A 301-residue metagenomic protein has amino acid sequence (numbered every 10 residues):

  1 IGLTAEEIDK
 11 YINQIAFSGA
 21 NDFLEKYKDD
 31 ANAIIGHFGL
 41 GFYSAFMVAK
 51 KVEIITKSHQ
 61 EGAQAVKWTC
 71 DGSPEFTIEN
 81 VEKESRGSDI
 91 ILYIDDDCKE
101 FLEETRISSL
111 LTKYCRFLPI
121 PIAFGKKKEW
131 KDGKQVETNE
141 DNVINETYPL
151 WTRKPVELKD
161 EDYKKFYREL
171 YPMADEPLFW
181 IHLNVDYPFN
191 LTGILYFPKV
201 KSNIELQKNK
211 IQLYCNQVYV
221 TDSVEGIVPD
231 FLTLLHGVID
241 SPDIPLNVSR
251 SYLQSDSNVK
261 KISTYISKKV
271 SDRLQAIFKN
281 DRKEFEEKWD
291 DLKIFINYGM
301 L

Functional and structural regions predicted by a protein language model:
I1-D96, E100-F101, S109, R116 (+1 more regions): GHKL (Bergerat-fold) ATPase N-terminal catalytic module, capturing the glycine-rich phosphate-binding loop and acidic
I34, V52-E75, D95-C98, T105-L301: GHKL/Bergerat-fold ATPase module in large chromosome/replication-associated machines
